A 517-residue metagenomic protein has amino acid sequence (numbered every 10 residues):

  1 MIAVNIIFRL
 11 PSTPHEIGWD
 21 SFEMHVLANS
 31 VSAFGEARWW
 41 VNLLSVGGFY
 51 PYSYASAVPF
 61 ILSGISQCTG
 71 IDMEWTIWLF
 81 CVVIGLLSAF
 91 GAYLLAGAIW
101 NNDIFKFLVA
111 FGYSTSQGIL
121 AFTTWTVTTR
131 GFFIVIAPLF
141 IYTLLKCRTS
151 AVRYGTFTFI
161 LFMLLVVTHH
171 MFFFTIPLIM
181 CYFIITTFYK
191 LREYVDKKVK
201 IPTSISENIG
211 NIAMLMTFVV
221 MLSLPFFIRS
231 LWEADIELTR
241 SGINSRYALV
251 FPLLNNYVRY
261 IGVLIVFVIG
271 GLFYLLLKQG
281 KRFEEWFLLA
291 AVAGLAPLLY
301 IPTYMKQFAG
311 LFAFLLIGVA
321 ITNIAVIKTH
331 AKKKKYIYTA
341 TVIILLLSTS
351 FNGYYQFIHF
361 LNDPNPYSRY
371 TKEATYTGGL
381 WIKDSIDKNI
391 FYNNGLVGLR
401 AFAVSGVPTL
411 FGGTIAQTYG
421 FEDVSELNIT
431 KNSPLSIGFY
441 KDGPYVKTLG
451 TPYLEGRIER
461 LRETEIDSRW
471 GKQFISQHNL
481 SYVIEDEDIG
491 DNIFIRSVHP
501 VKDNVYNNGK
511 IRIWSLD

Functional and structural regions predicted by a protein language model:
M1-W19, M216-S230, L345-G353: Transmembrane signal-anchor helices characteristic of membrane glycosylation enzymes that use polyprenol
A3-I136, D363-T371, F391, G395: Active-site lumenal/periplasmic loops and adjacent helix-entry segments of GT-C-fold, multi-pass membrane
W19-D20, A55, V127-T129, F133 (+1 more regions): Transmembrane catalytic cores of multi-pass membrane glycosyltransferases and polysaccharide-assembly enzymes
F22-H25, R130, F174-T175, Y300-K333 (+1 more regions): Hydrophobic/aromatic-rich transmembrane helices and adjacent perimembrane loops
A89, Y93-G97, A137-K146, L161-F162 (+2 more regions): Hydrophobic transmembrane alpha-helices
F90, T115-G118, R130-F132, R148 (+5 more regions): Extracytoplasmic
I104, A151-V152, E193-A213, R259 (+3 more regions): Membrane-interface helix-loop-helix junctions at transmembrane boundaries of multi-pass membrane enzymes, predominantly
A137-G155, Y274-Q279: Membrane-interface transmembrane helices that cradle and orient dolichyl/undecaprenyl
